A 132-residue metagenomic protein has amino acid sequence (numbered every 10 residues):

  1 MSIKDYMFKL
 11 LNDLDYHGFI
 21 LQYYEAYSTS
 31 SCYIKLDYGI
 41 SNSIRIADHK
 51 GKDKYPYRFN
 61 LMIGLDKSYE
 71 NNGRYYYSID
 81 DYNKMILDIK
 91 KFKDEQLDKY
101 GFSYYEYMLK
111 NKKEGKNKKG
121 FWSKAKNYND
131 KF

Functional and structural regions predicted by a protein language model:
M1-S41, S68-N83, D94, K99-F132: Negatively charged, low-complexity tracts enriched in Asp/Glu with abundant Ser/Thr
S41-K91: Intrinsically disordered, low-complexity regulatory segments enriched in Ser/Thr/Pro and charged residues
